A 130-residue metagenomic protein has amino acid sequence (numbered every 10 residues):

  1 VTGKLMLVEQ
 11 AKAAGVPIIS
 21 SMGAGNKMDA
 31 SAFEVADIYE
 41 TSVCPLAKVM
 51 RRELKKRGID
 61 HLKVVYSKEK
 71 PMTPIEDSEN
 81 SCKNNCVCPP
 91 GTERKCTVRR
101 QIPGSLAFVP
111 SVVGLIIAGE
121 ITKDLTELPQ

Functional and structural regions predicted by a protein language model:
V1-T2, V112: Residue-level detector of alpha-helix initiation sites
T2-D37: ADP-ribose/adenylate-binding Rossmann-like module
E40-Q130: Glycine-rich phosphate/adenylate-binding loop
